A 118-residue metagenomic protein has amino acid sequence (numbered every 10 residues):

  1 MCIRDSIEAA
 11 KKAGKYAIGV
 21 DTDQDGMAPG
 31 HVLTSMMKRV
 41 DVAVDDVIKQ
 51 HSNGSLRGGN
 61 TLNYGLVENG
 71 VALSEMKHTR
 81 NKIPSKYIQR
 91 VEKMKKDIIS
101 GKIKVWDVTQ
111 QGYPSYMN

Functional and structural regions predicted by a protein language model:
M1-I3: Short, small-residue-biased leader/transition segments that mark boundaries at the very start of proteins
E8-N118: Extracytosolic ligand-binding ectodomains
